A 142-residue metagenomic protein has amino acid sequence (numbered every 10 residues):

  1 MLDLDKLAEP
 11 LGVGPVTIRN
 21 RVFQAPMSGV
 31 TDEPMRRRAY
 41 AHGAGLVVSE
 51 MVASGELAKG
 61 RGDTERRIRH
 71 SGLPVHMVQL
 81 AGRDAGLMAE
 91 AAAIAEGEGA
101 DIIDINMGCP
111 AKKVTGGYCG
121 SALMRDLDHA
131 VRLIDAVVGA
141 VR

Functional and structural regions predicted by a protein language model:
L2-G12, M27-D101: Glycine-rich, positively charged N-terminal anion/phosphate-binding segment
E9, N20-R21: Extreme N-terminal starter segment of soluble prokaryotic enzymes
V16-T17: Membrane-interfacial amphipathic/re-entrant helices at transmembrane-helix boundaries
M51-G62, M107-L127: Glycine-rich, proline-tolerant flexible connector loops at the mouths of alpha/beta enzymes
E65-Q79, G120-R142: Alpha-helix-loop-beta-strand connector modules within alpha/beta enzyme cores
I103-I105, V137: Hydrophobic packing within well-folded, soluble alpha/beta domains
